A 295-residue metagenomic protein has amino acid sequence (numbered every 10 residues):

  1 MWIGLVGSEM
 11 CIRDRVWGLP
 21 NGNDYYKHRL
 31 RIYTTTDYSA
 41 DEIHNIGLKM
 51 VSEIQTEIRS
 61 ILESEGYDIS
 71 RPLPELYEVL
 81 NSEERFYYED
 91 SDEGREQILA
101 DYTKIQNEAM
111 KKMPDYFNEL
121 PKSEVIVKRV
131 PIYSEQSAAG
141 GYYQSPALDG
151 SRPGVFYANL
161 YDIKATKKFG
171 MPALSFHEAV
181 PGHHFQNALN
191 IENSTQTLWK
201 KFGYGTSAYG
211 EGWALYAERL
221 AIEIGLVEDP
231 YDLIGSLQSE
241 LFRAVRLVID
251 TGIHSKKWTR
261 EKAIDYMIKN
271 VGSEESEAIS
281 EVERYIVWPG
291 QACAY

Functional and structural regions predicted by a protein language model:
W2-I12: Single conserved hydrophobic/aromatic residue that forms the stacking wall/gate of nucleotide- or nucleobase-binding
S8-E9, I58, L62-I69, M113 (+1 more regions): Long, hydrophobic, amphipathic alpha-helical segments used as structural scaffolds
C11, L19-P20, S137: Generic detection of intrinsically disordered/low-complexity segments and helix-coil linkers/edges
R15-I61, D68-I98: Short His/Asp/Glu-rich catalytic/ion-coordination signatures at enzyme active sites or charged loops
K49-E53, L76-Y295: Long, His/Glu/Asp-enriched segments that create or flank divalent metal/ion-associated functional microenvironments
